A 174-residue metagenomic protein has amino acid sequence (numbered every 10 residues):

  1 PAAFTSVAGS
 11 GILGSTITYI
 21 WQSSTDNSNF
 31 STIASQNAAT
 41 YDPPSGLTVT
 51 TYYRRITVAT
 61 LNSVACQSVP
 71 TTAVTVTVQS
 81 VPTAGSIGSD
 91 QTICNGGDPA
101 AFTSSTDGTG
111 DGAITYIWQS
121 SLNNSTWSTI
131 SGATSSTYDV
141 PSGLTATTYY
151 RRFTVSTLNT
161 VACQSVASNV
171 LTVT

Functional and structural regions predicted by a protein language model:
P1-S10, G97-D107: A short beta-strand segment in extracellular, disulfide-stabilized domains
S10-I20, D107-I117: Solvent-exposed loop segments of extracellular immunoglobulin-like
Q22-G46, L122-G143: Surface-exposed, flexible coil segments in extracellular/virion-facing regions
Q22-S24, R54, W118-S121, R151: Conserved Ser/Thr-centered positions that define the repeating blades of beta-propeller domains
V49-Y53, A146-Y150: Exposed beta-strand face motif in extracellular beta-rich ectodomains
V58-C66, V155-C163: Short, solvent-exposed loop/turn segments at the edges of extracellular beta-sandwich modules
V74-S80, L171-T174: Interdomain boundary/hinge segments at the C-termini of tandem beta-sandwich modules
S80-S89: Proline-enriched interdomain boundary motifs that mark the N-terminal boundary and often initiate the first structured
